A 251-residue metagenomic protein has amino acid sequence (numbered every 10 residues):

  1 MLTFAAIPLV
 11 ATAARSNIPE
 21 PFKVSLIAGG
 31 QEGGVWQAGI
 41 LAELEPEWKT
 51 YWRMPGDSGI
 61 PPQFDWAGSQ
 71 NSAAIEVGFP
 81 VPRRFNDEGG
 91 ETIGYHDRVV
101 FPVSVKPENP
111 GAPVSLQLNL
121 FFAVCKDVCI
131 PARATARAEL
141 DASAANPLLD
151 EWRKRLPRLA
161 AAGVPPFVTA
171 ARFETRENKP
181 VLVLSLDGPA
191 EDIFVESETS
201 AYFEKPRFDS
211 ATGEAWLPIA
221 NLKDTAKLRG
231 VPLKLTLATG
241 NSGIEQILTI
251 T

Functional and structural regions predicted by a protein language model:
M1-P8: Bacterial N-terminal signal peptides
T12-T251: Extracellular/lumen-exposed scaffold segments
